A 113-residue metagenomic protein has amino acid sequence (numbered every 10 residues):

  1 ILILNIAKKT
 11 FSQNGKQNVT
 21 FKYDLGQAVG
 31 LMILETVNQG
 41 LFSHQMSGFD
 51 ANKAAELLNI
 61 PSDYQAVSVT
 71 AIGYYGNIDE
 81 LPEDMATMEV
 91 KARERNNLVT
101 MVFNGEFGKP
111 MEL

Functional and structural regions predicted by a protein language model:
I1-L113: Acidic, surface-exposed loops and disordered segments
